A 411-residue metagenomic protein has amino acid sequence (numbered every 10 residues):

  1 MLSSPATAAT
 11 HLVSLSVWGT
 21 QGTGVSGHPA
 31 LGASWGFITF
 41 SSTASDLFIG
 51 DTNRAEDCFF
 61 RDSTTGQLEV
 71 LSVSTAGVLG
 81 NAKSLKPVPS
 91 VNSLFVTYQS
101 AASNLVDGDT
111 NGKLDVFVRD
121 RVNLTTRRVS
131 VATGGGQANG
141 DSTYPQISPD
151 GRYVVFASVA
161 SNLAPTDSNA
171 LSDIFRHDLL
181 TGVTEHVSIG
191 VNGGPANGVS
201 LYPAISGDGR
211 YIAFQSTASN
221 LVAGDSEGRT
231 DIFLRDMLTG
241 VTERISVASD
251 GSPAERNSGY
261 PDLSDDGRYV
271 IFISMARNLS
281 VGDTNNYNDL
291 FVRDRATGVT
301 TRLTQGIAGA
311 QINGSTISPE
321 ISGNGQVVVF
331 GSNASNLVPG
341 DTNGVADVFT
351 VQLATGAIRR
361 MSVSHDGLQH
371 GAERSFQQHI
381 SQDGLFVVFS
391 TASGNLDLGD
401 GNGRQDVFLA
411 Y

Functional and structural regions predicted by a protein language model:
M1-A6: C-terminal segment of classical bacterial N-terminal signal peptides
T7-Y411: Conserved "turn/edge" positions that cap or connect secondary-structure elements within repeat/scaffolded domains
